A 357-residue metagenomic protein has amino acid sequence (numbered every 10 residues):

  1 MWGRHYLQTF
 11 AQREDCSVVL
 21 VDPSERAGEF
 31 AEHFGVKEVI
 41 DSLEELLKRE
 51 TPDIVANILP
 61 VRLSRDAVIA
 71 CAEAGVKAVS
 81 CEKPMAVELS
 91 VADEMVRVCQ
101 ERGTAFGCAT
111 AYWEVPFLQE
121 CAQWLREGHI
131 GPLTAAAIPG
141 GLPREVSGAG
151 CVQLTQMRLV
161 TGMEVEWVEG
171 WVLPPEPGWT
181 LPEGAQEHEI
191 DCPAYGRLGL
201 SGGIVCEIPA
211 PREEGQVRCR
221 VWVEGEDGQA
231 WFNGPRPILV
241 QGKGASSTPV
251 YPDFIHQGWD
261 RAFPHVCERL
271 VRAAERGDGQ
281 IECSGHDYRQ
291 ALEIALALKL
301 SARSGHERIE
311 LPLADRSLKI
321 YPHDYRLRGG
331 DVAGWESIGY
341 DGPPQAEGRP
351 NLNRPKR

Functional and structural regions predicted by a protein language model:
M1-F34, K356: N-terminal Rossmann-like dinucleotide-binding module
Y6, P23, F34-C99: Beta-loop-alpha module in the N-terminal Rossmann-like domain of NAD(P)-dependent dehydrogenases, especially those
S17, V36, P52-V55, I130-L133 (+1 more regions): Local beta-strand N-terminus motif with an aromatic residue
R26, I255-E268, Q290-L292: Active-site loop of classical SDR/Rossmann-like NAD(P)-dependent oxidoreductases, centered on the catalytic Tyr-X3-Lys
A27, A67, M95, C121 (+1 more regions): Aromatic/hydrophobic pocket-lining residues that form π-stacking "cages" and hydrophobic walls in ligand
H33, I54-A56, D93, T104 (+1 more regions): C-terminal helix-rich "cap/oligomerization" subdomain common to oxidoreductases
L47, I54, S80, M85-L154: A contiguous active-site-proximal alpha/beta segment in oxidoreductase catalytic domains
T134-Q216, W222, H286: Rossmann-like dinucleotide-binding domain that binds NAD(P)(H)
